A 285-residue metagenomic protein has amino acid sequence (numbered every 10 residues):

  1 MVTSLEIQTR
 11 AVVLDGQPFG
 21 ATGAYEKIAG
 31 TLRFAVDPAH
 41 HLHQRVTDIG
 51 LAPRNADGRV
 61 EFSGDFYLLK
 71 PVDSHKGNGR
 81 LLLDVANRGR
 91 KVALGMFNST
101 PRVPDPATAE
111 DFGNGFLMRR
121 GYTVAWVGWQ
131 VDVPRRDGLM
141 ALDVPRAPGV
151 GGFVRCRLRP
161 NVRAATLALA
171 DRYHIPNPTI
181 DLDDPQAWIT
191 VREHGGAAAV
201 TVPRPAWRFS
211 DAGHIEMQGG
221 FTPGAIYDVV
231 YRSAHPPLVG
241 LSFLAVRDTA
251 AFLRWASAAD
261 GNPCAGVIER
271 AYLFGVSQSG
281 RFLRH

Functional and structural regions predicted by a protein language model:
M1-H285: C-terminal His-loop and adjacent cap/lid subdomain of alpha/beta-hydrolase
